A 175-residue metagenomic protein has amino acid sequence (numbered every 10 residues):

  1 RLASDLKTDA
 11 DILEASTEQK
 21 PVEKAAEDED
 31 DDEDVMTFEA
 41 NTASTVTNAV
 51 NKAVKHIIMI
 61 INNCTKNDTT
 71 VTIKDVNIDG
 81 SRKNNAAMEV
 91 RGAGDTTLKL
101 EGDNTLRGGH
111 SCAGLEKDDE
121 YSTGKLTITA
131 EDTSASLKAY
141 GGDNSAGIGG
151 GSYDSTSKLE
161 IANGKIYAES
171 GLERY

Functional and structural regions predicted by a protein language model:
R1-Y175: A composition-driven surface/loop motif
